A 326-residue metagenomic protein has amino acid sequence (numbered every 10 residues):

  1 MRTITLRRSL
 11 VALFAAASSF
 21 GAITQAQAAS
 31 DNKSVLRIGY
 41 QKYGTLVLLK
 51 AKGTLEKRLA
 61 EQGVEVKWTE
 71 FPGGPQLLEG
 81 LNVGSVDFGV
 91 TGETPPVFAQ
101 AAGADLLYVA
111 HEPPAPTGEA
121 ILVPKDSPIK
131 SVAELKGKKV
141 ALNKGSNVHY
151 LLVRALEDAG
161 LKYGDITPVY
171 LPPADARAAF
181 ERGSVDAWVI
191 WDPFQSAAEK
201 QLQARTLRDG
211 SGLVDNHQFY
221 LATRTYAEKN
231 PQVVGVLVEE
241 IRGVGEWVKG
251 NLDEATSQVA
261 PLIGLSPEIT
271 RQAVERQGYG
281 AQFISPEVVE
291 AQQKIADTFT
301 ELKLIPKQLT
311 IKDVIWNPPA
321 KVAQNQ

Functional and structural regions predicted by a protein language model:
M1-S34, A323-Q326: Short, low-complexity disordered leader/linker segments with a strong preference for bacterial N-terminal type II
A29-K162, V169-Y170, D186-I190, G212-V214: Short, glycine-/small- and polar/acidic-enriched structural segments that line small-molecule recognition paths
T45, G137-L142, V185, T223-Y226 (+2 more regions): Second-shell loop/turn segments in exported
T45-L46, A115-I121, A204-R205, N216-Y220 (+2 more regions): Small-molecule pocket liners
E56-V64, A281-V288, I311: Short, solvent-exposed loop/beta-turn-alpha elements that line the ligand-binding surface or hinge of extracytoplasmic
T94, P168-V169, P173-P261: Pocket-lining segment of extracytoplasmic ligand-binding domains
E228-L304: Secondary-structure end/capping motifs
D297-Q326: Conserved C-terminal helix/tail region of periplasmic/extracytoplasmic solute-binding proteins
